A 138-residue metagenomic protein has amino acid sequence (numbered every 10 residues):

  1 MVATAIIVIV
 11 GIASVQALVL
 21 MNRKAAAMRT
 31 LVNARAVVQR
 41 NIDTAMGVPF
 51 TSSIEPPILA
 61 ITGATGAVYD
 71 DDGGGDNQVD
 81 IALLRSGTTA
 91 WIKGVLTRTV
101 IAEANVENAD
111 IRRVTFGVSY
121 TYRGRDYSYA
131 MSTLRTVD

Functional and structural regions predicted by a protein language model:
V2-Q39: Aliphatic-rich helix starts adjacent to a transmembrane/signal segment
R29-V32, A36-D138: Low-complexity, Gly/Pro-rich coil/beta segments used as flexible assembly/activation regions
